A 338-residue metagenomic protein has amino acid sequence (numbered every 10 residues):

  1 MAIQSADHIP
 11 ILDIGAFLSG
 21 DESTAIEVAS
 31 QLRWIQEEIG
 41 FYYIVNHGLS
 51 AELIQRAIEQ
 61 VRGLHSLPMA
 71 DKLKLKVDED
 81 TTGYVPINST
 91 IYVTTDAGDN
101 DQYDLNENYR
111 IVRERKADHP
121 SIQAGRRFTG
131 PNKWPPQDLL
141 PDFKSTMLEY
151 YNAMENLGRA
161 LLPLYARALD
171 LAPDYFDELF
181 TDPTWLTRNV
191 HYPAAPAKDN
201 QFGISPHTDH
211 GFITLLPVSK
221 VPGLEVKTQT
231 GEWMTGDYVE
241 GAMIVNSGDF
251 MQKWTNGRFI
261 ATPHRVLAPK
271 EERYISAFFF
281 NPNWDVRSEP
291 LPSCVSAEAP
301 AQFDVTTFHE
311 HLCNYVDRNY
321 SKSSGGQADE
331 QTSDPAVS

Functional and structural regions predicted by a protein language model:
M1-S338: Peripheral, non-catalytic segments flanking oxidoreductase cores
